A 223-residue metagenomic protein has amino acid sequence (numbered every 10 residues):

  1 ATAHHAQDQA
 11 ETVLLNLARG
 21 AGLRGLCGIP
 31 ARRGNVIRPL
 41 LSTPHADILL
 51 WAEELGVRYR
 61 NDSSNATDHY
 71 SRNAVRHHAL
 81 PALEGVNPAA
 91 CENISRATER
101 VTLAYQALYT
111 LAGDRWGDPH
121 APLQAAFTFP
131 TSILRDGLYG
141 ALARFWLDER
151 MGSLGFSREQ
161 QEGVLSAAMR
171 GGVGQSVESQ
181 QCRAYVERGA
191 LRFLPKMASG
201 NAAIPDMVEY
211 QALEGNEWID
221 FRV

Functional and structural regions predicted by a protein language model:
A1-A3, Q7-T98, A126-S132: Catalytic subdomain that performs nucleotidyl-dependent activation
R32-R33, S95-V223: AMP-forming adenylation/ATP pyrophosphatase catalytic core
